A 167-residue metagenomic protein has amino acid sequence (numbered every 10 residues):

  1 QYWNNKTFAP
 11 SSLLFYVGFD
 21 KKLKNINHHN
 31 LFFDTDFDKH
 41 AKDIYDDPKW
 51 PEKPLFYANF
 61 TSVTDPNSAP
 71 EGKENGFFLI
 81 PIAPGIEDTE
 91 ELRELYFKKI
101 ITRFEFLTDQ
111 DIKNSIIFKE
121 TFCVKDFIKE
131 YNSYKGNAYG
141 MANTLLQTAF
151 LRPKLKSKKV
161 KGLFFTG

Functional and structural regions predicted by a protein language model:
Q1-A69: Mid-domain catalytic core of redox enzymes that form a hydrophobic substrate pocket/lid adjacent to a catalytic redox
Q1-K6, S12-F15, D20-L23, K73 (+2 more regions): C-terminal structured subdomain/cap of oxidoreductase catalytic cores
K22-L23, K49-P51, E90-K129: Flavin-binding catalytic cores
H29-D38, E94-F97, F118-C123, G136-N137: Short low-complexity stretches enriched in small and charged residues
K53, Y57, Q110-T166: A glycine-rich dinucleotide-binding beta-alpha-beta segment and adjacent secondary-structure elements that constitute
P81-D88: Amphipathic alpha-helix from the class-I
